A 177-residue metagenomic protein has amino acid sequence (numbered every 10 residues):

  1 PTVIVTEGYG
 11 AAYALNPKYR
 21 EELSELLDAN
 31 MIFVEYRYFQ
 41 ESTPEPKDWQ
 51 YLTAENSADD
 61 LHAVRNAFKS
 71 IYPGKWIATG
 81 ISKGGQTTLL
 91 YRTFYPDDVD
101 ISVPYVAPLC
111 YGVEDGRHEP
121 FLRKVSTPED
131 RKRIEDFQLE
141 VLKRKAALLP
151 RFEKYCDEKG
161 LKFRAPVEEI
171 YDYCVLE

Functional and structural regions predicted by a protein language model:
P1-Y9: Short beta-strand element of the alpha/beta-hydrolase
G10, Y36-Q40, L109: Alpha/beta-hydrolase active-site loop signature
Y13-E21: The serine-hydrolase catalytic nucleophile loop
S24-P44: Conserved alpha/beta-hydrolase
Q50-I71: Alpha/beta-hydrolase active-site loop
Y72-S82: Alpha/beta-hydrolase fold nucleophile elbow
G80-G84, T88, R92: Gly/Ala-rich beta-loop-alpha elbow adjacent to hydrolase catalytic centers
L90-E177: Alpha/beta-hydrolase
